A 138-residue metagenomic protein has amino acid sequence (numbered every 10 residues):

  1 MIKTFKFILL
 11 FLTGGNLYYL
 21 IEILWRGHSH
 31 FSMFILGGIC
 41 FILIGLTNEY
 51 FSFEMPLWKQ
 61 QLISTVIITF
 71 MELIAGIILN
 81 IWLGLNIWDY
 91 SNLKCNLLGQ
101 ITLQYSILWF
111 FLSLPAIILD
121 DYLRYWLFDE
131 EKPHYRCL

Functional and structural regions predicted by a protein language model:
M1-L138: Aromatic-rich, lipid-facing transmembrane alpha helices and their immediate juxtamembrane interface loops in integral
